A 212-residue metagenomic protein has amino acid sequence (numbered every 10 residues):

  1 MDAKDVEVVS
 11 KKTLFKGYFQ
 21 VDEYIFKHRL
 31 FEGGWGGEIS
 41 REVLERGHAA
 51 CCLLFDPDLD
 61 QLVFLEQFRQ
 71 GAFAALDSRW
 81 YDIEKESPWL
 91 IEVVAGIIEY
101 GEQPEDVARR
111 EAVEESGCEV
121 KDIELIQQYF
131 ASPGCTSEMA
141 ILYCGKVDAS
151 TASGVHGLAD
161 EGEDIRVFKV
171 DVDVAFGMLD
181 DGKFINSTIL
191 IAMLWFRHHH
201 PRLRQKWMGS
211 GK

Functional and structural regions predicted by a protein language model:
M1-S10, F15-Y18: Alpha-helical and coiled-coil interaction segments, frequently adjacent to or embedded within charge-biased
L14-L59, Q67-A75: Acidic, metal-coordinating catalytic segment for phosphate/diphosphate chemistry, firing primarily on the Nudix
E38-I39, H48-C51, E84-S187, K206-G211: Unchanged
L65-I97: Glycine-rich, pocket-lining loop/helix-strand segments that form or immediately flank
L190-K212: Short, amphipathic C-terminal "tail helix"
